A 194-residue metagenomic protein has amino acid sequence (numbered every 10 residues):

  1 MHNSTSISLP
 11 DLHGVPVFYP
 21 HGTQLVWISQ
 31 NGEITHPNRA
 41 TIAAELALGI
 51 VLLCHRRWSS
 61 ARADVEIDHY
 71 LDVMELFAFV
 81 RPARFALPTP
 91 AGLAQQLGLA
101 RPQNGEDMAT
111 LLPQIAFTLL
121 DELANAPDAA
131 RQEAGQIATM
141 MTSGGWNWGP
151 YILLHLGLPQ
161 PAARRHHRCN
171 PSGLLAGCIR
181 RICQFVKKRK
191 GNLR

Functional and structural regions predicted by a protein language model:
M1-P20: Long, highly charged low-complexity segments
S4-S8, S29, S59-S60, S143 (+1 more regions): Generic serine detector
G14-A129: Conserved DEDDh/DEDDy metal-dependent 3′-5′ exonuclease domain
R62, K187-K190: Context-gated lysine
T89-K187: Acidic, Mg2+-coordinating catalytic module of metal-dependent nucleases/exonucleases that use a two-metal-ion mechanism
N192-R194: Conserved pre-motif I regulatory segment
